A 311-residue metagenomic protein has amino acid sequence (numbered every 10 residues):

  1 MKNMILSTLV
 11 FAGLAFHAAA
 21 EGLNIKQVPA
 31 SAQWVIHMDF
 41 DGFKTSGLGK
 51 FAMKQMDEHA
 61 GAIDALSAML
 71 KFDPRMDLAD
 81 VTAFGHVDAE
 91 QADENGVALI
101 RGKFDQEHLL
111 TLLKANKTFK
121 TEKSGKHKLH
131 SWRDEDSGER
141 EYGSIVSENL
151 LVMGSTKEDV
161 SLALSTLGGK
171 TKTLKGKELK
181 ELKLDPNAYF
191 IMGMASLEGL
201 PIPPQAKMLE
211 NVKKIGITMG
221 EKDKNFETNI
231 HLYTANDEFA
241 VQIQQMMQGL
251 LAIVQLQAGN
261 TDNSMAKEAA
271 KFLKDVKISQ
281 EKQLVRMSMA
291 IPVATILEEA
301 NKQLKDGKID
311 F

Functional and structural regions predicted by a protein language model:
M1-I5: Positively charged n-region of N-terminal signal peptides that target proteins for export
S7-A15: Bacterial N-terminal signal peptides
A20-S131, D136-G138, K180-Q205, I243-D275 (+3 more regions): Structural boundary/hinge residues at secondary-structure and domain interfaces
S31, F104, G125-H127, S144-L151 (+1 more regions): Short, solvent-exposed coil/turn segments at beta-strand boundaries
I36, D134-G168, G220-K222, K277-I296: A short, solvent-exposed beta-edge/loop patch
D93-E94, S137-E141, V212, E227: Short, surface-exposed coil-to-beta transition loops
E139-P201, K207-L209: A conserved glycine-rich beta-strand in the N-terminal activation segment of trypsin-fold
L184-V241: Surface-exposed interaction/gating patches
